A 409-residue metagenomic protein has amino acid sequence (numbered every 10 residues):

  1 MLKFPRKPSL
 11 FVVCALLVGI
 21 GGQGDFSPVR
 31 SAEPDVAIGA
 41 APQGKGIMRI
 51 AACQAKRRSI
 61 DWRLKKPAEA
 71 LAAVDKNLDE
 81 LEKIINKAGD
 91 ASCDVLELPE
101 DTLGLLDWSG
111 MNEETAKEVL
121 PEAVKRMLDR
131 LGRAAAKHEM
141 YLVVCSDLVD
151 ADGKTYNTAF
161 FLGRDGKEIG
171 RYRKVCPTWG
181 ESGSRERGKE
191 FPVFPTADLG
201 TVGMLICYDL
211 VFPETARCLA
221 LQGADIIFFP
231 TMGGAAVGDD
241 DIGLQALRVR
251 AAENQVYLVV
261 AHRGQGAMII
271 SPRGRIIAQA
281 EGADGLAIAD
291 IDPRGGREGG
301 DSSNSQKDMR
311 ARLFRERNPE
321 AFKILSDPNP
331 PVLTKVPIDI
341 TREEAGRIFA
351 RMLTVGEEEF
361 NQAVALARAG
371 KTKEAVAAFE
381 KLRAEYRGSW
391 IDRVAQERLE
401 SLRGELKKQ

Functional and structural regions predicted by a protein language model:
D35, R250, A261-E358: C-terminal beta-strand edge segments of enzyme domains
L71-R164, A236-R248, E253-N254: Cys-nucleophile CN-hydrolase/nitrilase-fold catalytic domain and related Cys-dependent amidase chemistry that acts on
A123-V143, T201, C207-D290: CN hydrolase (nitrilase-like) catalytic-core segments centered on the catalytic cysteine and neighboring Lys/Glu
G356, L399-Q409: Alpha-helical linker/edge segments of TPR/alpha-solenoid repeat scaffolds and analogous pre-/post-domain helices
R383-V394: Short solvent-exposed coil/turn linkers within tandem alpha-helical repeat scaffolds
